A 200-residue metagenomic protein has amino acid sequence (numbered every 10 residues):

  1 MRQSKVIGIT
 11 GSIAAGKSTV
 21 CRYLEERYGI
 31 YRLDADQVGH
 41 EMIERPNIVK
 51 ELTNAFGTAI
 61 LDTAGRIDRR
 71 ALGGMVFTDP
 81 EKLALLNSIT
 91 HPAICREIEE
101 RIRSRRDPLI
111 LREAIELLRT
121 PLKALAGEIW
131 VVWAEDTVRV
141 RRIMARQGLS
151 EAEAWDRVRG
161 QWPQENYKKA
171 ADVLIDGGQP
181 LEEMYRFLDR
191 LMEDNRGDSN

Functional and structural regions predicted by a protein language model:
I9: Hydrophobic anchor at the beta1->P-loop junction of P-loop NTPases
S12: P-loop (Walker A) phosphate-binding loop of NTP-binding proteins
A15: ATP-binding Walker
S18: Walker A/P-loop
Q37-R106: ATP-dependent small-molecule kinase phosphotransfer cores that center on conserved nucleotide phosphate-binding segments
I94-E97, R106, K123-L125, A145 (+1 more regions): Small-molecule kinase domains that catalyze NTP-dependent phosphoryl transfer to phosphate-bearing small molecules
E97-R103, I110-R146: ATP-dependent NMP and nucleoside kinases share a basic, alpha-helical "lid"
